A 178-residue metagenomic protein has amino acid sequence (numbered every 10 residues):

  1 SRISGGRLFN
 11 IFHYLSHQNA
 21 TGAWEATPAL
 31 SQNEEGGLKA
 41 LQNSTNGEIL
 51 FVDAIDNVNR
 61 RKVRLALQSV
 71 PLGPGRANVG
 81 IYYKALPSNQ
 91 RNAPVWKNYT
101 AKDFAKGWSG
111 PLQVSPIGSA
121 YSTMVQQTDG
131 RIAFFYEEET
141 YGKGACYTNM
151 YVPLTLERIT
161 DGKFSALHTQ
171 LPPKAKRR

Functional and structural regions predicted by a protein language model:
S1-N43, D53-I117, D129-R178: Beta-rich carbohydrate-recognition and catalytic domains
T45-V52, A120-T123: Beta-propeller and closely related beta-sheet repeat lectin domains
